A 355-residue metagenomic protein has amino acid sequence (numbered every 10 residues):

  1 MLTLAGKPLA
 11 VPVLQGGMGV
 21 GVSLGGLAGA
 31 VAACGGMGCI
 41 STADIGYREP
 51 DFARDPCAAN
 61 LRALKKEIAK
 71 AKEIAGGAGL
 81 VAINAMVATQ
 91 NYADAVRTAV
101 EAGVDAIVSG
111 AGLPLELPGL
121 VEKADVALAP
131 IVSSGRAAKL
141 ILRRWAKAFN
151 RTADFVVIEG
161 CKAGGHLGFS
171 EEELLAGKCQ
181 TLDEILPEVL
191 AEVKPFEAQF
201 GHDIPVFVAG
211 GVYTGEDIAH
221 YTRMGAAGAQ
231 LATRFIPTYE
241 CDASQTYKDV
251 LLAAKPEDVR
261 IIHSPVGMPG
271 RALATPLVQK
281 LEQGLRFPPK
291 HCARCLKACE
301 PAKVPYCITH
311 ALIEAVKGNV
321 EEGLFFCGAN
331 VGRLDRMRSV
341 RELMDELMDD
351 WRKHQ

Functional and structural regions predicted by a protein language model:
M1-Q199: Active-site entrance/lid segments in N-terminal catalytic domains of soluble metabolic enzymes
L14, A163-F207, Y213-Q355: Conserved active-site-proximal phosphate/metal-binding subdomains
V22, V212-Y213: Residue-level detector of alpha-helix initiation sites
